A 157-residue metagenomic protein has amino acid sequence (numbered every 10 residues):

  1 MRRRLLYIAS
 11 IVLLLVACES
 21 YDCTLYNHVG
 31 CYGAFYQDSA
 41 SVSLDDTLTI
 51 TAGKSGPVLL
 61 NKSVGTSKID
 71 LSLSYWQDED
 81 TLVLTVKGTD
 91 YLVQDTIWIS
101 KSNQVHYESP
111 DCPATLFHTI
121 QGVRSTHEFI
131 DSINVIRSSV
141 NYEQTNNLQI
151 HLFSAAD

Functional and structural regions predicted by a protein language model:
M1-C18: Sec-dependent bacterial lipoprotein signal peptides
R2, L6, G30-A34, E79-L82 (+1 more regions): N-terminal, helix-rich and Lys/Arg-enriched segments in bacterial and organellar proteins
S10-V12, H28, V123-S125: Short N-terminal leader segment in a subset of presequences, especially plant chloroplast and some mitochondrial
L15-Y36: Bacterial Sec-dependent N-terminal signal peptides
C18-L25, S72-D157: Extracytoplasmic cysteine-anchoring/structural motifs
S20, F35-Q37, V58, D70-L71: Intrinsically disordered, low-complexity segments enriched in polar/charged residues with Gly/Pro, especially when
T24, S39-L44: A short beta-turn/strand-edge loop motif at beta-sheet boundaries
L44-V93: Tryptophan-paired
